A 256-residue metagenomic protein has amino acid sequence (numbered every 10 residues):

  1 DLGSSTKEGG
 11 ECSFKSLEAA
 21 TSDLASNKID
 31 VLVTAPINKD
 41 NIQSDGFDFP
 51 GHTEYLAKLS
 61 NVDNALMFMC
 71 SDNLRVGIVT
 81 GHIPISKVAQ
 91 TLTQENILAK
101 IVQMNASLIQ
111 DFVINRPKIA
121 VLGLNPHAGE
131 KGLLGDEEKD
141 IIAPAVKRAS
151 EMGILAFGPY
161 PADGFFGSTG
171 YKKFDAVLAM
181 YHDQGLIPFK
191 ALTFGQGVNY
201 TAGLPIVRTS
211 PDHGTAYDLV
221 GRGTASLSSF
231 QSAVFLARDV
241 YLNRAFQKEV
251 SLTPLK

Functional and structural regions predicted by a protein language model:
D1-H52, E95-M180, Q184-A191, G195-N199 (+3 more regions): Contiguous, glycine/small-aliphatic-enriched amphipathic segments in soluble metabolic enzymes
T53-N64: A glycine-rich helix N-cap at a beta->alpha junction
Y55, M67, V76-I78, I206-R208: Conserved hydrophobic/aromatic beta-strand scaffold that supports enzyme active sites
L66-M67, I109: Short beta-strand/turn micro-motifs at beta-sheet edges
F68-M69, V113: Short beta-strand
M69-A99: Ligand-binding beta-strand-loop-alpha-helix segment within the catalytic cores of soluble metabolic enzymes
